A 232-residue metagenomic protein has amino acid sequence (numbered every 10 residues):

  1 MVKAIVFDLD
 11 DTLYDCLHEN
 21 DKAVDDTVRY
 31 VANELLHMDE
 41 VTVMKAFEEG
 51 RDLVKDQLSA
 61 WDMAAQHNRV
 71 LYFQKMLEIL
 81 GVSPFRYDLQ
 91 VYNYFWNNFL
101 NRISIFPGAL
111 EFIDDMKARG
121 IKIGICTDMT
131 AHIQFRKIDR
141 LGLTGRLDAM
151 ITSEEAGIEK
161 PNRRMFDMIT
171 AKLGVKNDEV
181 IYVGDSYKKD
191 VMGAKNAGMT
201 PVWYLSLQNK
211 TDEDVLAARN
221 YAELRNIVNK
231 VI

Functional and structural regions predicted by a protein language model:
M1-E49: Active-site neighborhood of HAD-like aspartate-dependent phosphohydrolases
M1-I5, L17-H18, N33, V41 (+3 more regions): Asp-based, Mg2+/Mn2+-dependent phosphohydrolase catalytic module
K22-D26, H67-L71, H132, R164: A generic alpha-helix surface/boundary motif
N33-A46, I79-Y92, R146: Short, surface-exposed acidic
E49-N93: A metal-dependent, Asp-based hydrolase signature
F95-R102: Surface-exposed cleft-lining segments at the edges of enzyme active sites
I121-I123: Short beta-strand/loop segments at the ligand-binding rim of alpha/beta enzyme cores
